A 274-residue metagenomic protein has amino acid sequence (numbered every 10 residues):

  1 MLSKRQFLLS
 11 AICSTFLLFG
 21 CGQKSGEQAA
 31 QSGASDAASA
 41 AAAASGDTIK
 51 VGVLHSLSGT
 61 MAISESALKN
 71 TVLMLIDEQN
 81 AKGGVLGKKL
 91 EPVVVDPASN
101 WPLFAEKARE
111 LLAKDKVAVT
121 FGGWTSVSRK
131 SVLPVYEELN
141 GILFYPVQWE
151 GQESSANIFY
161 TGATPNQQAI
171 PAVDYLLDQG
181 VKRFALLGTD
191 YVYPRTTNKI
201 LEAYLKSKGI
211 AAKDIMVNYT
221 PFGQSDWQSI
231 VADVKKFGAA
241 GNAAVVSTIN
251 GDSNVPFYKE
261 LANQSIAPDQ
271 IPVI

Functional and structural regions predicted by a protein language model:
K4-L8: N-terminal export leaders
C21-S25: Bacterial signal peptide processing site
A37-T48, K69-P92, K206-A212: Signal peptide-proximal N-terminal region of secreted/periplasmic/extracellular or secretory-lumen proteins
A43-S45, I49-T71, V95-P102, W124 (+1 more regions): Extracytoplasmic "Venus flytrap"
I63-N70, G83-Q152, T161, P221-W227: Beta-alpha junction/loop-to-helix N-cap segments that form part of ligand/metal-binding clefts
E106, E150-G151, N157-Q264: Extracellular/periplasmic Venus flytrap/periplasmic-binding protein
L111-G123, F144-P146, R183-G188, A240-G251 (+2 more regions): Periplasmic-binding protein-like
